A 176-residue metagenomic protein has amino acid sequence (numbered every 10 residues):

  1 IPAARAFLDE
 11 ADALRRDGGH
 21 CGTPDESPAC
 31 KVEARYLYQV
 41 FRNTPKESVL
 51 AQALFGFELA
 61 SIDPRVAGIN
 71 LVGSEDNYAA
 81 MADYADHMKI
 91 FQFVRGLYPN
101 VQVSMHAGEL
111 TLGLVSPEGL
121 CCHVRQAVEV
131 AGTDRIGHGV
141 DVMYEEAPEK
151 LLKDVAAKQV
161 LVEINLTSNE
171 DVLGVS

Functional and structural regions predicted by a protein language model:
A3-Y36, E47-G68, Y78-M105, L110-G132 (+2 more regions): Histidine/acidic residue-rich metal-binding segments in metalloenzymes
L37-N43, L71-D76, H106-L112, G139-M143 (+1 more regions): Active-site beta-loop-alpha junctions enriched in small/polar residues
